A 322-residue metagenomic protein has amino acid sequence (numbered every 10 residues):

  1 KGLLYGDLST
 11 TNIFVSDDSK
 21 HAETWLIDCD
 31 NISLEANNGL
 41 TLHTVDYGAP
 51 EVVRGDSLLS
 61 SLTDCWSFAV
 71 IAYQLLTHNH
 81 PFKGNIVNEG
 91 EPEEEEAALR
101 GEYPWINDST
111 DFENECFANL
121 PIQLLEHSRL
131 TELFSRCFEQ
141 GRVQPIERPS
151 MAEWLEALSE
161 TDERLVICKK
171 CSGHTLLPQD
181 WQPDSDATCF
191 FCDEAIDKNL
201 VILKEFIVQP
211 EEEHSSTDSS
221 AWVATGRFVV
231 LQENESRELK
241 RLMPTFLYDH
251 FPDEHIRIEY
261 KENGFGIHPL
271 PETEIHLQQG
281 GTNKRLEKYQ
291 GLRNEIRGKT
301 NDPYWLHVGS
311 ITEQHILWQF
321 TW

Functional and structural regions predicted by a protein language model:
K1-D18: Catalytic-loop of the protein kinase fold
I27-S33: Activation of the activation-loop gatekeeper triad in protein kinase-fold domains
N38-D56: Conserved activation segment of eukaryotic-like protein kinases, specifically the C-terminal portion of the activation
S61-T63, A72-T131: Conserved C-lobe activation region of Hanks-type protein kinase-like domains
S135-L165: Terminal C-lobe "cap" of eukaryotic-type protein kinase domains
V201-I258, D302: N-terminal beta-hairpin/loop module of FHA
H276-W322: C-terminal boundary/linker segments immediately following FHA domains
